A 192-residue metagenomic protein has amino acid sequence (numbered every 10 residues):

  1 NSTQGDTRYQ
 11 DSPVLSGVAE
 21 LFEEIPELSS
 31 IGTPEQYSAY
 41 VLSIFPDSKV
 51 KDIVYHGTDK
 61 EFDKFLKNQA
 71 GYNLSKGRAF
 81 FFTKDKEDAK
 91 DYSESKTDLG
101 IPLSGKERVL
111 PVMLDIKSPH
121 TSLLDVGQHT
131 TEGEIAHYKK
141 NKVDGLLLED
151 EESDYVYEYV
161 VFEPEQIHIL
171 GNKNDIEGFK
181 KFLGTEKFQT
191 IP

Functional and structural regions predicted by a protein language model:
N1-P192: Active-site and NAD+-binding cores of ADP-ribose-processing enzymes
